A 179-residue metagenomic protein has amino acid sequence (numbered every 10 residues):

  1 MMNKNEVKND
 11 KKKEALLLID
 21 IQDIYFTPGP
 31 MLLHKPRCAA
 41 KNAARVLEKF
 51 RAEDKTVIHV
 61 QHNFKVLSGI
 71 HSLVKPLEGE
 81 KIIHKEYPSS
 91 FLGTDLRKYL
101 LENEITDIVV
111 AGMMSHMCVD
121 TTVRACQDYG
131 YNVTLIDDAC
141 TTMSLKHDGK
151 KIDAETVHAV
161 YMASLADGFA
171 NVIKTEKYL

Functional and structural regions predicted by a protein language model:
M1-M2, D20: Generic N-terminal leader/processing signal
M2-A15, K41-E48, A52-E53, F64-L179: Active-site-adjacent betaalpha module
A15-Q22: N-terminal nucleotide-binding beta1-loop-alpha1 segment
D23-P28: Short acidic, Gly/Ser-rich segments with clustered Asp/Glu that frequently serve as metal-coordination loops in enzyme
G29-P36, G149-K151: Short glycine-enriched, charge-decorated loop/helix-capping segments at active-site entrances that position
I58-H59, I82: Structural recognition of the beta-strand scaffold that forms the well-ordered cores of secreted hydrolase catalytic
